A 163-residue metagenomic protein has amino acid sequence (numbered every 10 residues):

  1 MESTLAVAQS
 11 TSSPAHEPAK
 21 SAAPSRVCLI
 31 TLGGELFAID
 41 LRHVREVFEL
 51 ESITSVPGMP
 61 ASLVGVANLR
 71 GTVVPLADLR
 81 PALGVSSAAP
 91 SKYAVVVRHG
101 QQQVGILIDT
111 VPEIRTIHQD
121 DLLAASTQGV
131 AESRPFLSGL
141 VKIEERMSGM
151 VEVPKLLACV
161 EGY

Functional and structural regions predicted by a protein language model:
M1-Y163: An acidic, low-aromatic, low-complexity terminal/linker signal
